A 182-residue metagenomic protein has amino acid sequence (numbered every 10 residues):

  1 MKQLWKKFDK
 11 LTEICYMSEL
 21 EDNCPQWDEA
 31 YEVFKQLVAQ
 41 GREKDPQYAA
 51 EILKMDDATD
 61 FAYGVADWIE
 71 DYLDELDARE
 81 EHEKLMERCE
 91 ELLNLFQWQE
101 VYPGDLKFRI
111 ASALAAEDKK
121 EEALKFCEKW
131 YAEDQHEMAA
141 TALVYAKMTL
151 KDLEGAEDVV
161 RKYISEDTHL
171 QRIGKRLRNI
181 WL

Functional and structural regions predicted by a protein language model:
M1-Q3, T59, E91-E100, C127-H136 (+1 more regions): Solenoid-like repeat scaffolds
W5-L20, K35, A50, T59-A78 (+2 more regions): Amphipathic alpha-helical repeat scaffolds of TPR domains
E21-C24, R79, E117, L150: Structural motif corresponding to the intra-repeat A-B loop/turn of tetratricopeptide repeats
C24-W27, H82, K120, L153: TPR-repeat structural position
W27, Y31-F34, G41, C89-E90 (+2 more regions): Inward-facing hydrophobic residues that define packing positions of alpha-helical scaffold repeats
Y31-A39, A132, E157-H169, L182: TPR/TPR-like (Sel1-like) alpha-helical repeat modules
R42-Y48, Q99-P103, Q135-A142, S165-R176: Boundary/linker segments of alpha-helical solenoid repeat arrays
